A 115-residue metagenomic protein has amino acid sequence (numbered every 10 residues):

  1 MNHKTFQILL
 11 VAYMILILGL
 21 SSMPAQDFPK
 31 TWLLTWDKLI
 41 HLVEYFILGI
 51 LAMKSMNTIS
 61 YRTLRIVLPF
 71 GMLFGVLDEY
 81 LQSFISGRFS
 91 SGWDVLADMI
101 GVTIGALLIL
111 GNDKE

Functional and structural regions predicted by a protein language model:
M1-K54, V67: "…centered on the first transmembrane helix and the immediately adjacent amphipathic helix/loop
M1-S21, W93, A97-E115: Terminal transmembrane helix and immediately flanking juxtamembrane interfaces of multi-pass membrane proteins
N2-I8, I59-I66, R88-G92: Membrane-helix interface segments
L10-S21, I66-S83, M99: Small-polar-interrupted transmembrane alpha-helices in polytopic inner-membrane proteins
M23-P24, N57, S86, D113: Short helix-capping/hinge motifs at transmembrane helix termini and TM-loop junctions
W32-W36, L77-M99: Interfacial helix-loop-helix junctions of multi-pass membrane proteins
L33-L34, S60-Y61, D113: Membrane interface segments of multi-pass transport proteins and intramembrane proteases
E44-T58, V102-D113: Membrane-interfacial alpha-helical segments at the cytosolic side of multi-pass membrane proteins
